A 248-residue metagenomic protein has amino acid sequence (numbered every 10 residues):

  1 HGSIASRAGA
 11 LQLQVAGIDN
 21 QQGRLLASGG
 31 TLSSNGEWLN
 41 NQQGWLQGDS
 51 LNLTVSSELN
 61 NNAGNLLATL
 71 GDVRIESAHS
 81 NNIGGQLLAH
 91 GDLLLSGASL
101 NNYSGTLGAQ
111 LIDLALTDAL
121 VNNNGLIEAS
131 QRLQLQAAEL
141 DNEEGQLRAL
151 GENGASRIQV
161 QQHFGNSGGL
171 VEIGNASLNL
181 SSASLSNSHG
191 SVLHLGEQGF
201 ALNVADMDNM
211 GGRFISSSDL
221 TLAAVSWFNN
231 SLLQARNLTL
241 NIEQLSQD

Functional and structural regions predicted by a protein language model:
H1-A5, Q21-L26, N40-L46, N61-L67 (+9 more regions): Short, T/G/N/S-enriched strand-turn elements that build extracellular solenoid repeat scaffolds
A5-A16, A27-G36, G48-S57, T69-A78 (+8 more regions): Surface-exposed loop/turn motifs in large extracellular/passenger domains
